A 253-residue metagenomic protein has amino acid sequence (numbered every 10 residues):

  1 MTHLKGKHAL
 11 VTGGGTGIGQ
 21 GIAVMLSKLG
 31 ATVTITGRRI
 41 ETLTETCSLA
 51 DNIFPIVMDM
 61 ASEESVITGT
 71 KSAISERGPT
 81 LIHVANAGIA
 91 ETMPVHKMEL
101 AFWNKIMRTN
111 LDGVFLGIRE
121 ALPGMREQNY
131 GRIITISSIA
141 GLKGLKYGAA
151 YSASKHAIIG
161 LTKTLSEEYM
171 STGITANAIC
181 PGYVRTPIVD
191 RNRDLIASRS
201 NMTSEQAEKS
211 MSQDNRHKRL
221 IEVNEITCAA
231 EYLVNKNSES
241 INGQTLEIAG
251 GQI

Functional and structural regions predicted by a protein language model:
H8, G15-G17: Conserved glycine-rich cofactor-binding loop
P94-V95, F102-M107, M211: Substrate-binding pocket helix/loop in short-chain dehydrogenase/reductase
H96, K143-A149, S171-T172, K218 (+1 more regions): Active-site loop immediately N-terminal to the catalytic Tyr-X3-Lys motif of short-chain dehydrogenase/reductase
I118, S154, T162: Active-site helix of classical SDR
L122, H217-I248: C-terminal substrate-recognition "lid" of short-chain dehydrogenase/reductases
S138: Residue(s) in the substrate-gating loop at a strand-loop-helix junction that position the organic substrate next
M170, T175, I241-G243: Short, small/polar-rich loop/turn modules that mediate ligand/substrate recognition or access, typified
